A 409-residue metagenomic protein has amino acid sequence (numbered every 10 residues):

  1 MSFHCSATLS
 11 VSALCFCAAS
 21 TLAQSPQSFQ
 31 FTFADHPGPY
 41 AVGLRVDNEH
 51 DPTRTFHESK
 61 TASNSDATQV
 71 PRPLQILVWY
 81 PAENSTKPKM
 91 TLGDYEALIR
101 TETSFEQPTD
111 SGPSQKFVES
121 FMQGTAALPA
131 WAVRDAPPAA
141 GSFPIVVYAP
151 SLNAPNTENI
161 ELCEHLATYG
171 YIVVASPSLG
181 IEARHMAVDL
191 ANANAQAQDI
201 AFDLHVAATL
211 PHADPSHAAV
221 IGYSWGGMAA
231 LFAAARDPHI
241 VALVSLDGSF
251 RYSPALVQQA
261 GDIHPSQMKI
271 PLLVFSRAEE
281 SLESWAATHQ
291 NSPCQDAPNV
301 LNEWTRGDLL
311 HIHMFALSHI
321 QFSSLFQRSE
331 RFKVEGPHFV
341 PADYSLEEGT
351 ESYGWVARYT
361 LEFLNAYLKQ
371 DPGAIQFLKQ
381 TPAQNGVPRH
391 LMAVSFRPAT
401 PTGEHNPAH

Functional and structural regions predicted by a protein language model:
A18-S20: N-terminal signal peptide c-region/cleavage motif recognized by signal peptidases
Q24-V146, A342, L346: Domain-level recognition of soluble alpha/beta enzyme cores, biased toward histidine phosphatases/phosphomutases
P26-A34, P39-L44, P52, S59-A62 (+3 more regions): Alpha/beta-hydrolase-fold serine-hydrolase catalytic core, especially in secreted/extracellular enzymes
P81-S85, L92-S120, T157-R184, L190 (+2 more regions): Active-site machinery of serine-nucleophile hydrolases
A127-R184, Y252-S253, L282-S284: Short substrate-entry loop that stabilizes the transition state in hydrolases
P137-A140, V241-H319: The feature captures the conserved acid-bearing segment of alpha/beta-hydrolase catalytic domains
E158, V188-P215: Alpha/beta-hydrolase active-site loop
D203-Q267: Primarily recognizes the serine-hydrolase "nucleophile elbow" in alpha/beta-hydrolase and SGNH/GDSL folds
